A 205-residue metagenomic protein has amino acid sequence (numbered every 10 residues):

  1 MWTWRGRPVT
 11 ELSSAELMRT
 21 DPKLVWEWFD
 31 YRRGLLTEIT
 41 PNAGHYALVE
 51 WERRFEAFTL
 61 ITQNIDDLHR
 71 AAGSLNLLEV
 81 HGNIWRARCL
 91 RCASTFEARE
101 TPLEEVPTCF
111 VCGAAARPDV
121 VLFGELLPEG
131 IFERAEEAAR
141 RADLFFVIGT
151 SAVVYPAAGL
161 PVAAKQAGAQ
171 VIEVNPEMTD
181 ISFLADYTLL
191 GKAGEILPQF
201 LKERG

Functional and structural regions predicted by a protein language model:
M1-G205: Conserved catalytic core of sirtuin-type NAD+-dependent deacylases
